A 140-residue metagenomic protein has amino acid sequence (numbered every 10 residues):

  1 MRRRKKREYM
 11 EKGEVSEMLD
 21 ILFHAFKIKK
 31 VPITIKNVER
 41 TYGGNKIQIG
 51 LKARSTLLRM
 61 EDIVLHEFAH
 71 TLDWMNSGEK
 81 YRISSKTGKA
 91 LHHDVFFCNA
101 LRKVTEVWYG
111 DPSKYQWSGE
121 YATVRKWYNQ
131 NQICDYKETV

Functional and structural regions predicted by a protein language model:
M1-L58, S77-V140: Metalloprotease/metallohydrolase-associated module, dominated by Zn2+-dependent proteases
D62-M75: Active-site recognition of the HExxH zinc-binding catalytic motif
